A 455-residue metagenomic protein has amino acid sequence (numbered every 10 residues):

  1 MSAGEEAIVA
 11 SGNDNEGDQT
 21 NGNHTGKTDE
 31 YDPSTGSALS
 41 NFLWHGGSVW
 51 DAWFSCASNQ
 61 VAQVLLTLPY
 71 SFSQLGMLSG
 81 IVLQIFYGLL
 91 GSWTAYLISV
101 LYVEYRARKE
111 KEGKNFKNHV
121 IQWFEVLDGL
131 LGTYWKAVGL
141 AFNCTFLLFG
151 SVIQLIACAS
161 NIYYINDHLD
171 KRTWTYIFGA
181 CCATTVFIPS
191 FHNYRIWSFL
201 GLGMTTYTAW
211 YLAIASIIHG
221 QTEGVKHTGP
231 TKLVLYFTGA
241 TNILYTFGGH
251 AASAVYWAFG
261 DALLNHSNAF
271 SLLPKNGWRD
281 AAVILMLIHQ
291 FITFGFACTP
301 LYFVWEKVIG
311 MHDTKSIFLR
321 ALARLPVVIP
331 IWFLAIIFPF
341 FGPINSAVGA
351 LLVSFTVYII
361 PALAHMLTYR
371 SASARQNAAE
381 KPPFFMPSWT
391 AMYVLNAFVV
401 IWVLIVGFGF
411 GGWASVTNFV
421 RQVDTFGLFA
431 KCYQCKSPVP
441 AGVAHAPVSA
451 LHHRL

Functional and structural regions predicted by a protein language model:
M1-Y70, G91-Y96, N118-V120, A430-Y433 (+1 more regions): Membrane-interface "cap" regions at the ends of multi-pass membrane proteins
A3-A7, W44-H45, W50, Y102-N143 (+6 more regions): Membrane-interfacial loop- and helix-cap regions that link adjacent transmembrane helices in polytopic membrane proteins
V49-L66, G179, N242-G249, I405-G407: The first (N-terminal) embedded transmembrane alpha-helix
Q63, G88-V100, G179-F187: Central hydrophobic cores of alpha-helical transmembrane segments in multi-pass inner-membrane proteins across all
L66-S71, E125-G129: Generic transmembrane alpha-helix signature in multi-pass membrane proteins, especially transporters/channels
T67-M77, P189-S198, H250-A254, A262-A269: Hydrophobic, small-residue-rich membrane helices and short re-entrant helix-turn-helix hairpins that build
P69-G113, K117: Extracellular loop-to-transmembrane helix junctions
S71, T184-P189, F333-P339: Hydrophobic alpha-helical transmembrane segments
